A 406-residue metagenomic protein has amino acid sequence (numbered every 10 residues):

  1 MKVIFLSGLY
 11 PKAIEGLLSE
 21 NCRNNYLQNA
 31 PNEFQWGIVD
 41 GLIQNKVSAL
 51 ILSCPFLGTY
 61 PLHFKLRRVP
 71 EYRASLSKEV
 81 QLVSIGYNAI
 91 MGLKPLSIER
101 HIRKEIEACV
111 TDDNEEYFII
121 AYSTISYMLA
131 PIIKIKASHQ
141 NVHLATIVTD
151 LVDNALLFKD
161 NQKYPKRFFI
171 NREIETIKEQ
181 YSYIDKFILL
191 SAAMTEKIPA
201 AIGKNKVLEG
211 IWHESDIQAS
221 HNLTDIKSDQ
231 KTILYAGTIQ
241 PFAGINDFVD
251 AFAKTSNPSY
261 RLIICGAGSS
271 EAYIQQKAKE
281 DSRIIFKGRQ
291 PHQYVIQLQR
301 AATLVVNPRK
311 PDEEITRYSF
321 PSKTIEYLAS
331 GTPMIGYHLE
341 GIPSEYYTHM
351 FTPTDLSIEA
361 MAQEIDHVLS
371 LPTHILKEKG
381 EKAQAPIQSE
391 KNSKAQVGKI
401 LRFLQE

Functional and structural regions predicted by a protein language model:
M1-R68, D250-A253: N-terminal subdomain of nucleotide-sugar transferases
I4-L6, W212, D225-A243, V249-F252 (+2 more regions): Conserved donor-binding/catalytic core segment of Leloir-type glycosyltransferases
W36-I38, K134-S138, V152-N154, Y164-F187: Membrane-proximal helix-turn-helix segments that form the acceptor-binding/catalytic region of lipid-linked
P55, L62-F64, I170-N205, W212-E214 (+1 more regions): A short, active-site helix/loop in glycosyltransferases that binds the activated sugar's phosphate group
F158, P199, K206, I211-Q230 (+1 more regions): Acidic anion/phosphate-binding donor-loop and adjacent secondary structure in glycosyltransferase catalytic cores
A243, Q293-V295, V305-E326, I335-Y346: Nucleotide-sugar-dependent
A272-Q297, L304: Nucleotide-activated donor-binding/catalytic signature segment of Leloir-type glycosyltransferases, i.e., the conserved
T348-E359, H367-T373: Conserved acidic donor-binding segment of nucleotide-sugar-dependent glycosyltransferases
